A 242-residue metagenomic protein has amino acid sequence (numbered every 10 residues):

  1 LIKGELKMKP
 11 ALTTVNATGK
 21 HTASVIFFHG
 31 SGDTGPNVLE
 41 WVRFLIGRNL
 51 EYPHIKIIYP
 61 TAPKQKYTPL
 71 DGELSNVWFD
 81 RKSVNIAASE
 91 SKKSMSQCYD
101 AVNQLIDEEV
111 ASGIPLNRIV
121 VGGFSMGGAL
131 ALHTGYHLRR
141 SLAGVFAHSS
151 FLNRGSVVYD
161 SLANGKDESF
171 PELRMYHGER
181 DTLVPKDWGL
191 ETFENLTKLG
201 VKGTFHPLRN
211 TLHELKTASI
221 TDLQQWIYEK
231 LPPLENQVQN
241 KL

Functional and structural regions predicted by a protein language model:
E5-R118: Serine-hydrolase catalytic machinery in alpha/beta-hydrolase-like enzymes
P36, T182-W188: Conserved alpha/beta-hydrolase "acid-adjacent" motif
N49-Y52, S161-F170: Short, conserved loop/helix-junction motifs that constitute active-site signature segments in enzyme catalytic cores
P60-T61, G122, F146-S149, Y176 (+1 more regions): Alpha/beta-hydrolase-fold catalytic nucleophile elbow
V110, P115-K166: Primarily recognizes the serine-hydrolase "nucleophile elbow" in alpha/beta-hydrolase and SGNH/GDSL folds
N117, D167-L173, K202: Short, proline-enriched alpha-helix->beta-strand connector loops that line the catalytic pocket of alpha/beta-hydrolase
R174-H177, D181: Short beta-strand/loop motif that positions the catalytic acidic residue of the alpha/beta-hydrolase fold
D187-L242: C-terminal catalytic histidine-bearing segment of alpha/beta-hydrolase fold enzymes
